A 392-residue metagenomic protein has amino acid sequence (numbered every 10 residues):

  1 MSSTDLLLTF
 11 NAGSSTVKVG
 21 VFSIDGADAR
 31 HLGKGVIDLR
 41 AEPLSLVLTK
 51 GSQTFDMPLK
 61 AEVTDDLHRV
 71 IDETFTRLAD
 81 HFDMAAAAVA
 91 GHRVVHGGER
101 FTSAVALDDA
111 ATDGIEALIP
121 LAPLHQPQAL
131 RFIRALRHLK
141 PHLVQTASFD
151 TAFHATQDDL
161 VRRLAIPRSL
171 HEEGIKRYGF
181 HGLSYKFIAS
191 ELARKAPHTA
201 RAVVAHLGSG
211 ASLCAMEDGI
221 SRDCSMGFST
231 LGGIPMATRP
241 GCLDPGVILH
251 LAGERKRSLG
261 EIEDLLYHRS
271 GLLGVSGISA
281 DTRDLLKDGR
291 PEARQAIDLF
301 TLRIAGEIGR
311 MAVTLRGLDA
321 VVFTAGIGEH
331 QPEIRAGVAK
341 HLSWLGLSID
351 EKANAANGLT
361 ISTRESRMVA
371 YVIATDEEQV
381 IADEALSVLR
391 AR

Functional and structural regions predicted by a protein language model:
M1-S3, H125-K140, H181-A202: Conserved phosphate-binding catalytic cores of ATP/NTP-utilizing and phosphoryl-transfer enzymes
L7, T16-T64: Short glycine-rich, Thr/Ser-proximal phosphate-binding strand/loop in the N-terminal lobe of ATP-dependent enzymes
A12-G13, H92-H96, L207-S209, L318 (+1 more regions): Glycine-rich beta-strand-to-loop/alpha-helix junction loops that act as flexible
R77-H125, V144-T146, A152-R163: Short beta-strand-loop/turn "lid" adjacent to the catalytic site in phosphate-handling enzymes
F153-A252: Glycine-rich phosphate-binding loop of actin/hexokinase-like ATP-binding domains
E217-R255, D264, A325-A356, S387: Catalytic phosphate/nucleotide-handling subdomain of diverse soluble enzymes
D264, G271-V275, T282-T314: Adenine-nucleotide phosphate-binding core of ATP-dependent small-molecule kinases
R294, D298-V322, G328-R392: Internal helix-turn-beta structural module
